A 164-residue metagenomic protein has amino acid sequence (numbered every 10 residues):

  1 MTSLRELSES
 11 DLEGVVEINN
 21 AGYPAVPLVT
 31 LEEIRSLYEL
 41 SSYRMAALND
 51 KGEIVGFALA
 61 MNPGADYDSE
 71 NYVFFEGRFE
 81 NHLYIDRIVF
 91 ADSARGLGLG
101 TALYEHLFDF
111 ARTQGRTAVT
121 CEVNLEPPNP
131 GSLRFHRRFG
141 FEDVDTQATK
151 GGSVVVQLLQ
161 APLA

Functional and structural regions predicted by a protein language model:
T2-V15: A short beta-loop-alpha structural element at the N-terminal edge of CoA-dependent acyl/N-acetyltransferase catalytic
P24-K51, L59, A65: Active-site rim helix/loop that mediates acceptor-substrate recognition in acyltransferases
L59-R87, G151: Conserved acyl-donor/pantetheine-binding loop and adjacent beta-alpha core of acyl/acetyltransferases and related
G77, T146-A164: C-terminal "cap" of GNAT-fold acetyltransferases
D86-R95, L125: A short, internal acetyl-CoA/4′-phosphopantetheine-binding micro-motif in the GNAT/acyltransferase core
F90, G96-D109, R138: Conserved acetyl-CoA-binding loop-helix of GNAT-fold acetyltransferases
T101, L125-D145: Conserved active-site alpha-helix within GNAT-family acetyltransferase domains
A111-L125: Conserved GNAT acetyl-CoA-binding A-motif
